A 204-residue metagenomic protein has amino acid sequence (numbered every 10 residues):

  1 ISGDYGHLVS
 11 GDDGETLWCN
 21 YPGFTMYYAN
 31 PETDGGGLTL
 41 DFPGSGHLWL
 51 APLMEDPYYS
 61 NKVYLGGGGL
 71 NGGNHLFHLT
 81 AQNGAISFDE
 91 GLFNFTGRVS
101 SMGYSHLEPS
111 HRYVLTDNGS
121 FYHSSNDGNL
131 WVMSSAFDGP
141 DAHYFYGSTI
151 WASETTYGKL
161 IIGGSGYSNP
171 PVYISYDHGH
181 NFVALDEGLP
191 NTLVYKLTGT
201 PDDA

Functional and structural regions predicted by a protein language model:
I1-A204: Beta-propeller blade termini and top-face loops
